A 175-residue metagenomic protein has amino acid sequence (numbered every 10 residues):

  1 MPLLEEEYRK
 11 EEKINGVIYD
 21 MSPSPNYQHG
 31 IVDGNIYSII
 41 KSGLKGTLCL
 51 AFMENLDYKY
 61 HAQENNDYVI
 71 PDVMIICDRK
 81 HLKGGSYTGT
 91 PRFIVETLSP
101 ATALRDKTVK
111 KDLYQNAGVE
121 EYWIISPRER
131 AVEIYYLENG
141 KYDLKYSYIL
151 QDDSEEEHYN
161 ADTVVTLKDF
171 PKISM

Functional and structural regions predicted by a protein language model:
M1-M175: Gly/Pro/Ser/Thr-rich low-complexity, intrinsically disordered segments predominantly at protein N-termini
